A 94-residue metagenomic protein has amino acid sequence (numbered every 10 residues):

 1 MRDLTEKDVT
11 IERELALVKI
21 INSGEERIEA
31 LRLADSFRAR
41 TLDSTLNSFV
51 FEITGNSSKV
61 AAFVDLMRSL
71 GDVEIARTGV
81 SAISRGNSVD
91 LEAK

Functional and structural regions predicted by a protein language model:
M1-K94: Long, contiguous binding/interaction regions
